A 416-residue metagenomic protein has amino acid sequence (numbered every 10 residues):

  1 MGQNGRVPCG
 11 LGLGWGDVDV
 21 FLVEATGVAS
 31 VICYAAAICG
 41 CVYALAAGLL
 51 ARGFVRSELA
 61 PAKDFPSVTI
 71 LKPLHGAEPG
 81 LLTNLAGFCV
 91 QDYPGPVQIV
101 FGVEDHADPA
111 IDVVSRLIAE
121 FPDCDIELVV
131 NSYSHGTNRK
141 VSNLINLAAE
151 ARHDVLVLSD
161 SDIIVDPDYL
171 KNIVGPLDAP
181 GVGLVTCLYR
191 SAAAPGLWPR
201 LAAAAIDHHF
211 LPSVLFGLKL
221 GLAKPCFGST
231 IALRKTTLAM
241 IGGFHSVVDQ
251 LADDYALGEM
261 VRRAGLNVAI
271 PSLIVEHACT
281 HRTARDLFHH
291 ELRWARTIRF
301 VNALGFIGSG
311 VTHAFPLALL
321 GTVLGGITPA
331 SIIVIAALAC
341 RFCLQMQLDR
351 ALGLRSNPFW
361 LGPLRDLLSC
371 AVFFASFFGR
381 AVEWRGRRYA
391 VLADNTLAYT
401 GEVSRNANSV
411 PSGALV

Functional and structural regions predicted by a protein language model:
D19-A86: N-proximal low-complexity "stem/linker" segments adjacent to membrane-targeting elements
L22-G27, A35-C39, L49-A51, A60 (+1 more regions): Membrane-embedded multi-pass helical conduit in multi-pass membrane proteins, especially envelope-biosynthetic
P66-T69, Q98, A256: Cell-envelope/extracellular polymer assembly enzymes that use nucleotide-activated donors
L85-H135: Acidic donor-binding segment of Leloir-type glycosyltransferases
P109, S159-P176: Acidic donor-binding/catalytic loop of UDP-sugar-dependent glycosyltransferases, especially processive GT2
R116-A149, H153, N172-I241, H245 (+4 more regions): Long helical/loop segments within the catalytic core of UDP-sugar-dependent glycosyltransferases, especially the large
L144, H153-I164: Short beta-strand-to-loop acidic/aromatic patch adjacent to the donor-nucleotide binding site
D249, Y255-H277: Catalytic donor-sugar/metal-binding loop of nucleotide-sugar-dependent glycosyltransferases
